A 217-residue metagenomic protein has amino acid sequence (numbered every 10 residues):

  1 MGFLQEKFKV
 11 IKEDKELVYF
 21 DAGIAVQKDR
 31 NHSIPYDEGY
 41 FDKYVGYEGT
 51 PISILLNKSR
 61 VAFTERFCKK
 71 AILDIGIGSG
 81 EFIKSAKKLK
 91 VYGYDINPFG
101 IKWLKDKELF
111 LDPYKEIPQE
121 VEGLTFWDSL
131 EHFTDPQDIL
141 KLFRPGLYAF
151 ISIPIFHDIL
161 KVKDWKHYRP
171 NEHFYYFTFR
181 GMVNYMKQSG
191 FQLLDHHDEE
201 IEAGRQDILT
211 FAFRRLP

Functional and structural regions predicted by a protein language model:
M1-G123, W127, Q137-L142, F179-R180 (+2 more regions): Conserved N-terminal segment of class I S-adenosyl-L-methionine
D128, H132: A short His-aromatic
Y148: Short glycine-centered segments of the SAM/dcSAM-binding site in methyltransferase folds
S152-Y176, R180-Y185: Short, glycine-/aromatic-enriched active-site segment of Class I SAM-dependent methyltransferases
S189-F191: A structural motif corresponding to the C-terminal end of an alpha-helix and its immediate exit/capping segment
